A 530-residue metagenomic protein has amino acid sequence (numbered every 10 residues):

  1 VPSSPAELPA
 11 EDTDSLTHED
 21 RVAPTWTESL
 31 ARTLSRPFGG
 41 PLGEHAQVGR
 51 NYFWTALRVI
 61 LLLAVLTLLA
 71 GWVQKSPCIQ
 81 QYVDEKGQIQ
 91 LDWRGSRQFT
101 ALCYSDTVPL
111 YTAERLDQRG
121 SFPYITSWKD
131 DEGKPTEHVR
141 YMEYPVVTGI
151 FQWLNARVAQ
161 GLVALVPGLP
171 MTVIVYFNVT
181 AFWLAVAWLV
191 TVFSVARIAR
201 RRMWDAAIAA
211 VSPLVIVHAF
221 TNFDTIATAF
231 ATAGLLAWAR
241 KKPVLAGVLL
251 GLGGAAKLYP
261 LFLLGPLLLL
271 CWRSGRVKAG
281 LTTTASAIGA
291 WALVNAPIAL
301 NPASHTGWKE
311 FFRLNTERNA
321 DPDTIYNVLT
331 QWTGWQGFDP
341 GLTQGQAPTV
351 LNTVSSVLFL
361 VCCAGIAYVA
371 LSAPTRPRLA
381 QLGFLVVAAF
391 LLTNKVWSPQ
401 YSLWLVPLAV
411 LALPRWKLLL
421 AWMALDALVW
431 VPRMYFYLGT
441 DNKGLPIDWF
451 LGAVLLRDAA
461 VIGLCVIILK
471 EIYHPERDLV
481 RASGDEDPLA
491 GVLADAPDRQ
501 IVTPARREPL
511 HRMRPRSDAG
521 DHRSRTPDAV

Functional and structural regions predicted by a protein language model:
P2-A199: TM-lumen/periplasm interface segments of multi-pass membrane proteins, especially the first transmembrane helix
P2-A46, Y52-L57, L66-L91, G95 (+2 more regions): Transmembrane helical bundles and short interhelical boundary loops of multi-pass, membrane-embedded
V192-S212, R376: Transmembrane-helix signature of polytopic, membrane-embedded enzymes that assemble or transfer cell-envelope glycans
A219-A227: Short acidic/glycine- and proline-prone juxtamembrane loop motifs at membrane-interface regions of multi-pass membrane
A227-P243: Specific aromatic-rich, kink-prone transmembrane helix
A233, G254-A255, L263-R273, L405-V410: Hydrophobic transmembrane alpha-helices of multi-pass, membrane-embedded glycosylation machinery
F262-G289, L300: Perimembrane helix-loop-helix junctions
P322-L392, I472, E476-V530: Aromatic/glycine/proline-enriched transmembrane-helix motif characteristic of membrane-embedded glycan-assembly enzymes
